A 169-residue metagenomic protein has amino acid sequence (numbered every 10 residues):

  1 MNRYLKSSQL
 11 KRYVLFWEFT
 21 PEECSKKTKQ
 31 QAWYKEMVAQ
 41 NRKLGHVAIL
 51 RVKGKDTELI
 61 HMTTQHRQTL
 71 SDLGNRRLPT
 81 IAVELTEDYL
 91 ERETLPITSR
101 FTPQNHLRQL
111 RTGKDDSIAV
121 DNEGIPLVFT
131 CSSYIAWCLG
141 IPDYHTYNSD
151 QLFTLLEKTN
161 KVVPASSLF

Functional and structural regions predicted by a protein language model:
M1, L5, Y13-F16, V47-I49 (+5 more regions): Generic low-polarity alpha-helical segments
M1-Y89, V120-P126: Glycine-rich catalytic cores of cysteine/serine-nucleophile enzymes that process amide/ester linkages in cell-envelope
Y4, Q9, E58, D72 (+5 more regions): Acidic/proline-rich low-complexity IDRs
S8-K11, Q31, N41, T94 (+3 more regions): Short, flexible coil/linker elements and helix-boundary hinge sites characteristic of intrinsically disordered
E22, T80, I97, Q104 (+2 more regions): Generic low-complexity segments that are intrinsically disordered, proline-rich and/or Lys/Arg-biased
Q30, H66, P103, S149-L152: Short amphipathic alpha-helical segments that mediate assembly, nucleic-acid/protein binding, or membrane association
P79-K114: A structural motif
H106-F169: Activation targets extended, charge/polar-rich intrinsically disordered C-terminal tails
